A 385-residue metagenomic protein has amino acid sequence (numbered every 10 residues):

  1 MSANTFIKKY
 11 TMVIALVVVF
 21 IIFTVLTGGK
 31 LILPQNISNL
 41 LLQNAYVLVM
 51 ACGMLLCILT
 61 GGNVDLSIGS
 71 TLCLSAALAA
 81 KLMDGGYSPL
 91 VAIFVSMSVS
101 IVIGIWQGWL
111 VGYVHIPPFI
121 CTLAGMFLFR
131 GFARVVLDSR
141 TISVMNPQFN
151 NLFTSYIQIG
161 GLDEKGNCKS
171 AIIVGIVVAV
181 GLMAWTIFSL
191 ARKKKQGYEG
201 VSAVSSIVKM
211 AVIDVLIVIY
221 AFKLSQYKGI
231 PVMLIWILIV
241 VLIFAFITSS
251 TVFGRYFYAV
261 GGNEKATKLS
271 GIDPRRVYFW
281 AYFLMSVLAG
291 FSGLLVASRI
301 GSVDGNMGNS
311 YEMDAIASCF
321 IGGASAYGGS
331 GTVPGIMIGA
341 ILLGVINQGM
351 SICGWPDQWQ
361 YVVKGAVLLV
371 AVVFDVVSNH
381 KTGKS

Functional and structural regions predicted by a protein language model:
M1-I21, T141, G181-M210, D273-R276 (+1 more regions): Cytosolic-side transmembrane-helix boundaries in multi-pass membrane proteins
F23-V25, K30-G85, W109-I116, A266 (+2 more regions): Single transmembrane alpha-helix segments in multi-pass membrane proteins
G29-N39, A221-L234, A245-G254, L288-I316 (+1 more regions): Inter-helical junctions in multi-pass inner-membrane proteins, predominant in energy-converting antiporter-like
Q43, P89, P118, P147 (+5 more regions): Loop-to-transmembrane alpha-helix initiation sites
Y87-F127, I338, L343: Alpha-helical transmembrane segments within multi-pass membrane transporters and channels
F129-T248, G305, G383-S385: Transmembrane helix-bundle core of multi-pass membrane transporters and related energy-transducing complexes
S189-S202, I243-Y282: Membrane-helix/interface signature in polytopic inner-membrane proteins
Y282-L295, R299-V362: Transmembrane alpha-helical segments in multi-pass inner-membrane proteins
